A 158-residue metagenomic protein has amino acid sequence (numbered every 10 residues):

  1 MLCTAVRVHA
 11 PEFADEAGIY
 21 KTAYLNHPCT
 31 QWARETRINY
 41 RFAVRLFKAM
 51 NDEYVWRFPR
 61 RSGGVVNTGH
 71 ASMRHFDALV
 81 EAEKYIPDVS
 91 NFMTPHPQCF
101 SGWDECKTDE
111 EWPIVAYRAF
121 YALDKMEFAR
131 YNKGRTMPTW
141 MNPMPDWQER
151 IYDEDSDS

Functional and structural regions predicted by a protein language model:
M1-S158: Sequence termini and other peripheral, non-core segments
